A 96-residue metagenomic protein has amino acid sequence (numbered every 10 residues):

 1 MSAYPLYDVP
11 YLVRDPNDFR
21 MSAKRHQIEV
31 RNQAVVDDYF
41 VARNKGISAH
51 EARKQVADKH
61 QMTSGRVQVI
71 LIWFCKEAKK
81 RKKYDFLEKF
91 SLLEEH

Functional and structural regions predicted by a protein language model:
M1-A23: General nucleic-acid-binding
P16-D38: Short, Lys/Arg-enriched anionic-surface-contact patches
Y39, L71, A78: DNA major-groove recognition helix of helix-turn-helix
Y39-G46: Short helix-to-turn junction characteristic of helix-turn-helix DNA-binding domains, especially the helix
A52-Q61: Short alpha-helical "recognition helix" segments of helix-turn-helix
E77-H96: Short Lys/Arg-enriched helix C-cap and helix-to-coil transition segments that create basic nucleic-acid-contact patches
